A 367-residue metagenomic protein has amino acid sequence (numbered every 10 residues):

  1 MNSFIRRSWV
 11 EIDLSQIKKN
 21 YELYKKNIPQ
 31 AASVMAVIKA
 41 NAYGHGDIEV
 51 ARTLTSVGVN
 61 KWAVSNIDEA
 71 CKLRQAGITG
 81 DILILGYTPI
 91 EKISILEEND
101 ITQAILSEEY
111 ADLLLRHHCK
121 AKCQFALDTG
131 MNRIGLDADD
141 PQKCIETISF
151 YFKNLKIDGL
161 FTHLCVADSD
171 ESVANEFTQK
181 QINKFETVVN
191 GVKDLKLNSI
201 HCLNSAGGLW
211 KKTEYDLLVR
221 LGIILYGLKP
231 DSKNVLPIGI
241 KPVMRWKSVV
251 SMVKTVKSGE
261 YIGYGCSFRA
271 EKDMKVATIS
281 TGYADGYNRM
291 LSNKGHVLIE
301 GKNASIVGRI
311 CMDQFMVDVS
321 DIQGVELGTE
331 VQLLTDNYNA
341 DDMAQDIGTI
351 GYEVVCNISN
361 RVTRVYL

Functional and structural regions predicted by a protein language model:
N2-L14, K18, D68-E69, T88-I90 (+7 more regions): Active-site anion/phosphate-binding pocket segments in diverse small-molecule metabolic enzymes
F4, S8-E11, A32-G191, L195-S199: Active-site-proximal beta-alpha core segment in soluble small-molecule metabolic enzymes
Y21-A32: Glycine-rich phosphate/diphosphate-binding loops that line cofactor/substrate pockets in enzymes
I28, G77-I78, I358: A broad structural signal for alpha-helix termini and local helix breaks/kinks
